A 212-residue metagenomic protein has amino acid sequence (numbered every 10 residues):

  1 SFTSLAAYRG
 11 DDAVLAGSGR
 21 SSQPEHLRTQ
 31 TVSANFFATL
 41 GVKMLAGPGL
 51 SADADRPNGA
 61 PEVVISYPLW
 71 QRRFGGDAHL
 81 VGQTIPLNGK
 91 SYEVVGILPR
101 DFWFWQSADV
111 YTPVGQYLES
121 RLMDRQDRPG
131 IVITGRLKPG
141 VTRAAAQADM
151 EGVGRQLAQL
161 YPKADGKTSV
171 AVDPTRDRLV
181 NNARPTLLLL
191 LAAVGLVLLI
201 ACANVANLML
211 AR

Functional and structural regions predicted by a protein language model:
S1-L5: Extracytoplasmic/periplasmic
Y8-D11: Short, solvent-exposed turn/loop segments enriched in Gly/Ser/Thr/Pro and often Arg
A13-A16, R20-A52, A60-L188: Mid-to-C-terminal secondary-structure elements that act as membrane-proximal/extracytoplasmic interface segments
A183-R212: Hydrophobic alpha-helical transmembrane segments of multi-pass inner-membrane transport and secretion
